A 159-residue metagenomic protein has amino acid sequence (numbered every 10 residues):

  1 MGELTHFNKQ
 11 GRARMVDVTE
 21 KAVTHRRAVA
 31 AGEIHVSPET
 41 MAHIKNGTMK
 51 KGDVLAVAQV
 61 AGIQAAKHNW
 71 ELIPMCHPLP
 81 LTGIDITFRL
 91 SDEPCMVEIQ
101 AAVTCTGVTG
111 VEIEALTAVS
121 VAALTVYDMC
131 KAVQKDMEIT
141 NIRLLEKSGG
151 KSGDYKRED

Functional and structural regions predicted by a protein language model:
M1-L55, V60-H77, T82-D159: C-terminal binding/interaction regions
